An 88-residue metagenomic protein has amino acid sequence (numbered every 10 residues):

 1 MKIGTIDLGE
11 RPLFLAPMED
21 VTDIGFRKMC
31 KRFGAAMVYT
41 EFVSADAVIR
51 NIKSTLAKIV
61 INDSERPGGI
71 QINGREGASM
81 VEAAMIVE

Functional and structural regions predicted by a protein language model:
K2-G4, M18-I86: Glycine-rich, positively charged N-terminal anion/phosphate-binding segment
R11-P12: A short, charged/proline- and glycine-enriched loop that marks the coil->beta-strand transition at the N-terminal
